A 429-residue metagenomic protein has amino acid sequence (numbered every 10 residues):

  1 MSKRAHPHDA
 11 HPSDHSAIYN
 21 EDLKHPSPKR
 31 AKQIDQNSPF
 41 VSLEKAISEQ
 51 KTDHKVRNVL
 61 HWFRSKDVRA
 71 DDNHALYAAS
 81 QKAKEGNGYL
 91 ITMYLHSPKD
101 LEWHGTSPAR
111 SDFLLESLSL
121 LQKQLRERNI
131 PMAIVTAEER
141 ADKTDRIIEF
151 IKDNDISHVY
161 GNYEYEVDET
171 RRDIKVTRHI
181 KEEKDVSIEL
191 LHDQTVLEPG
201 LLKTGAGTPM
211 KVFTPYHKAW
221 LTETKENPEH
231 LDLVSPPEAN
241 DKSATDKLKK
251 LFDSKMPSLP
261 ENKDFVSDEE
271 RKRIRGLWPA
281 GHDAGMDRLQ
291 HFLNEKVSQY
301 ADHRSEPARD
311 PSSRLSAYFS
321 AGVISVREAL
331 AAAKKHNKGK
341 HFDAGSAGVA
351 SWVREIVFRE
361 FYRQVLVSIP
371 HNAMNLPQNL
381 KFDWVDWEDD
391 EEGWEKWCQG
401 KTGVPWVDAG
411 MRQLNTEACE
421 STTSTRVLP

Functional and structural regions predicted by a protein language model:
S2, H6-H15, K55-V56, G207-F382: Glycine/tryptophan-enriched, flexible segments
S2-P228, R412: Trp/Phe/Arg-rich N-terminal binding region typifying the photolyase-homology
A70-D71, D168, D310, G348 (+1 more regions): Short, glycine/acidic-rich beta->alpha junctions
A75, R288, R314, A329 (+3 more regions): Short, hydrophobic/aromatic alpha-helical segments in well-folded domains
K84-G88, E183, G339-F342, E417-S421: Secondary-structure transition/capping motifs at alpha-helix termini and the adjoining loop/turn into the next element
F113, S117, G281, T402 (+1 more regions): Soluble or luminal CAZymes and related metallo-dependent hydrolases
E360-R363, S368, E392-P429: C-terminal substrate/ligand-recognition segments
I369-K401: Helix-loop-helix junctions that connect adjacent transmembrane helices in secondary transporters/permeases, recognized
